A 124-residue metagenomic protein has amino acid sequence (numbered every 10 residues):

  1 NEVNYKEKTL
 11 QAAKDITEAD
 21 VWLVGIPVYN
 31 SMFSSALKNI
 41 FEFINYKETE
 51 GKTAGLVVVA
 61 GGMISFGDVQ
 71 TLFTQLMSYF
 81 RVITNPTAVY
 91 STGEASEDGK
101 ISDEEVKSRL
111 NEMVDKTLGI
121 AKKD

Functional and structural regions predicted by a protein language model:
N1-Y46, K100-D124: N-terminal beta1-alpha1-beta2 submodule of the flavodoxin-like/Rossmannoid cofactor-binding fold
E50-G51: A glycine-biased structural micro-motif
A54-G93, E105-S108: Short, glycine-/small-residue-rich phosphate/pyrophosphate-handling segment
G93-K100: A short acidic, helix-capping loop that chelates divalent metal ions and anchors anionic groups
